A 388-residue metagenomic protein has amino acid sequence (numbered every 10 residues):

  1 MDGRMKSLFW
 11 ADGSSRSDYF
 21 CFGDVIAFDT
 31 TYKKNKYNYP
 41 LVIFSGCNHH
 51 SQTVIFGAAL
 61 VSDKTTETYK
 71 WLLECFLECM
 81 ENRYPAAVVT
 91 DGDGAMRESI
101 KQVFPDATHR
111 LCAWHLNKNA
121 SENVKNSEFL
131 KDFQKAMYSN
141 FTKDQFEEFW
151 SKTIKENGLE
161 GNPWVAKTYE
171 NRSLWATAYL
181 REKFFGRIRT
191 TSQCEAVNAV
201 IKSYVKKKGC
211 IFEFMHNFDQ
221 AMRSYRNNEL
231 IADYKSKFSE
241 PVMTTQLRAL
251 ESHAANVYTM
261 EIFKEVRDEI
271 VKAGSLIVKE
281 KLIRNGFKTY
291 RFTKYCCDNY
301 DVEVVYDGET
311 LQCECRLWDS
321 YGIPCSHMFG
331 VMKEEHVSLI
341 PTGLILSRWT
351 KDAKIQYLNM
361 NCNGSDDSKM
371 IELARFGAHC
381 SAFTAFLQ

Functional and structural regions predicted by a protein language model:
M1-I43, C47-N48, R83, W164-A166 (+3 more regions): Structured nucleic-acid-interacting core domains from mobile-element enzymes and related host factors, especially RNase
S14-S15, T31-K33, G46-H50, L60-V61 (+7 more regions): Conserved beta-strand elements of beta-rich interaction domains across eukaryotes, especially beta-propellers
I26-A27, I43-S45, V54-I55, L60 (+5 more regions): Beta-strand cores of modular interaction/reader domains in eukaryotic scaffold and signaling proteins, especially PDZ
K36-Y37, A58-E81: Active-site beta-loop-alpha junctions of metal-dependent nucleic acid enzymes, especially the RNase H-like/DDE
Q52, F56, A87-A95, S99-M137 (+2 more regions): Conserved beta-strand -> loop -> alpha-helix junction used to position metal-binding or nucleic-acid-contacting
Y69, A95-E98, G322: Short, well-ordered alpha-helical microsegments
E74-L77, E81, Q102, E122 (+4 more regions): Charge-rich, intrinsically disordered regulatory segments
